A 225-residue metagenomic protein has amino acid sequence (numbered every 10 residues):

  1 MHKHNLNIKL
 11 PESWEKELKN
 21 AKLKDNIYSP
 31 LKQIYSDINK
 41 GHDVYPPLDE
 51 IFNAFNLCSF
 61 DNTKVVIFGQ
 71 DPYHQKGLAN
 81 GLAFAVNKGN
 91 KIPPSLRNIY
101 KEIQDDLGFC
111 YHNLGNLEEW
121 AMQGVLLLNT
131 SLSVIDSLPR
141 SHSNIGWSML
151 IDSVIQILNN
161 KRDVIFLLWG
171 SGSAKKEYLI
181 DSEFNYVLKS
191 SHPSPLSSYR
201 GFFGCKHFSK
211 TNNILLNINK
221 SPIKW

Functional and structural regions predicted by a protein language model:
N5-K19: Generic N-terminal amphipathic, Lys/Arg-enriched alpha-helix
I8, A21-I165, G172-K175, I180 (+4 more regions): A polyanion-binding, active-site-adjacent surface
F202: C-terminal substrate-binding/active-site "lid" region of AdoMet-derived donor-dependent transferases
